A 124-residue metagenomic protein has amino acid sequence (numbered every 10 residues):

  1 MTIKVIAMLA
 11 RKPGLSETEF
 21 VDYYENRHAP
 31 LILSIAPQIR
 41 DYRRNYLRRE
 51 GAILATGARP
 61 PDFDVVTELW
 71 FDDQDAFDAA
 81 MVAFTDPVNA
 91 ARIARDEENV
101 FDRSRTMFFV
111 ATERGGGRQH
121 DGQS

Functional and structural regions predicted by a protein language model:
M1-S124: Macromolecular interaction modules
